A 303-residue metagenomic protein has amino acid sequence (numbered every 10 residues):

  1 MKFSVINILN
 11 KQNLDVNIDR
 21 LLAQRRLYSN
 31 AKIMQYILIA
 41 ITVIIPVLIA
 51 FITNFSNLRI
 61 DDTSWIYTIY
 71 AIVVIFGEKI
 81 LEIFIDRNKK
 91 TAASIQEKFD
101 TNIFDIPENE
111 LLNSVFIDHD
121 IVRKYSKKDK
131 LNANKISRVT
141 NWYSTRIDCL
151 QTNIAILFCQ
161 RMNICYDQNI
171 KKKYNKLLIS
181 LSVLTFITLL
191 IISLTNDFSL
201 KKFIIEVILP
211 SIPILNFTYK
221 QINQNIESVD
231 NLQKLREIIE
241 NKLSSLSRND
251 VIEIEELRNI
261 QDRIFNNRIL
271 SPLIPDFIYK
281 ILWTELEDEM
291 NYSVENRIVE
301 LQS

Functional and structural regions predicted by a protein language model:
K2-I44, Q302-S303: Sequence termini and other peripheral, non-core segments
F3-N17, F217-V299, S303: Cytosolic/matrix-facing juxtamembrane and C-terminal tails of multi-pass cellular membrane proteins
V5-R26, N134-L178: Membrane-proximal, non-transmembrane alpha-helical segments
S29-R87, K172-E227: Alpha-helical transmembrane segments and their immediate juxtamembrane boundary regions in integral membrane proteins
I80-D120: Membrane-interface amphipathic/juxtamembrane segments adjacent to transmembrane helices
S94, K98-T101, D105, I156-C159 (+5 more regions): Charged, amphipathic alpha-helical oligomerization/scaffolding segments
D105, S199, P275-D276: Helix N-terminus capping/helix-initiation residues
I117-V139: Acidic, low-complexity proline/glycine-rich segments
